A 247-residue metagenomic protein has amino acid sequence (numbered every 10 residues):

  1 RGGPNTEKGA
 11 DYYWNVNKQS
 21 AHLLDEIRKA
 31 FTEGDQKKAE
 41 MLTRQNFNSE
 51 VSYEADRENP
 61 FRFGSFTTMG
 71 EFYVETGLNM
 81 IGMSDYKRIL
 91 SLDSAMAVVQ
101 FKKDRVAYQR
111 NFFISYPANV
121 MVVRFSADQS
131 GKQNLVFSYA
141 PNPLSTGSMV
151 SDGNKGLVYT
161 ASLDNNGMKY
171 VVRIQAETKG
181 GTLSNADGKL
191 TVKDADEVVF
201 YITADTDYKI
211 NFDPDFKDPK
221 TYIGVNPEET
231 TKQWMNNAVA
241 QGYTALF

Functional and structural regions predicted by a protein language model:
R1-F247: Aromatic-residue-lined binding/catalytic grooves and analogous aromatic/hydrophobic interfacial grooves in multimeric
